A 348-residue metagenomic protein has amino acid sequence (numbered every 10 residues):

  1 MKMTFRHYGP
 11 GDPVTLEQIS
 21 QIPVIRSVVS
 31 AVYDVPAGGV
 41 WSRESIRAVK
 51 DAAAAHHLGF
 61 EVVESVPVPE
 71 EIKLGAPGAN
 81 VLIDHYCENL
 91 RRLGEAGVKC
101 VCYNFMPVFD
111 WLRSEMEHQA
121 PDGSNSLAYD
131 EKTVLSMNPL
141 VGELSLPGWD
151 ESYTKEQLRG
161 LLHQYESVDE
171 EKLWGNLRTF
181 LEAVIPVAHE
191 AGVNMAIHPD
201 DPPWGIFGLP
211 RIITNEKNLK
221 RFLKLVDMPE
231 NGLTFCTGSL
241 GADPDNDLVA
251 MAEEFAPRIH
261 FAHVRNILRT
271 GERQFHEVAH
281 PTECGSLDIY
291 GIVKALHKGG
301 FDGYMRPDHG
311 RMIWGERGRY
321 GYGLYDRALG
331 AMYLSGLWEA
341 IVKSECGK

Functional and structural regions predicted by a protein language model:
M1-Q18, D51-A54, E71-G75, I83-D84 (+6 more regions): Histidine-acidic metal/acid-base catalytic patches
P13-L16, I22-V35: N-terminal ordered "arm"
Q21, L58-K73: A short glycine/small-residue-enriched secondary-structure motif
I22, V40-E61: Glycine-rich, positively charged N-terminal anion/phosphate-binding segment
A31-R47, F207: Glycine-rich, proline-tolerant flexible connector loops at the mouths of alpha/beta enzymes
E88, A120-L144, N215-M228, R327-A331: Acidic, His- and aromatic-enriched active-site or binding-groove loops in soluble protein domains that engage sugars
R92-A96, C100-R178: Active-site-proximal, glycine-rich beta->alpha crossover segments in alpha/beta enzymes that shape flexible
